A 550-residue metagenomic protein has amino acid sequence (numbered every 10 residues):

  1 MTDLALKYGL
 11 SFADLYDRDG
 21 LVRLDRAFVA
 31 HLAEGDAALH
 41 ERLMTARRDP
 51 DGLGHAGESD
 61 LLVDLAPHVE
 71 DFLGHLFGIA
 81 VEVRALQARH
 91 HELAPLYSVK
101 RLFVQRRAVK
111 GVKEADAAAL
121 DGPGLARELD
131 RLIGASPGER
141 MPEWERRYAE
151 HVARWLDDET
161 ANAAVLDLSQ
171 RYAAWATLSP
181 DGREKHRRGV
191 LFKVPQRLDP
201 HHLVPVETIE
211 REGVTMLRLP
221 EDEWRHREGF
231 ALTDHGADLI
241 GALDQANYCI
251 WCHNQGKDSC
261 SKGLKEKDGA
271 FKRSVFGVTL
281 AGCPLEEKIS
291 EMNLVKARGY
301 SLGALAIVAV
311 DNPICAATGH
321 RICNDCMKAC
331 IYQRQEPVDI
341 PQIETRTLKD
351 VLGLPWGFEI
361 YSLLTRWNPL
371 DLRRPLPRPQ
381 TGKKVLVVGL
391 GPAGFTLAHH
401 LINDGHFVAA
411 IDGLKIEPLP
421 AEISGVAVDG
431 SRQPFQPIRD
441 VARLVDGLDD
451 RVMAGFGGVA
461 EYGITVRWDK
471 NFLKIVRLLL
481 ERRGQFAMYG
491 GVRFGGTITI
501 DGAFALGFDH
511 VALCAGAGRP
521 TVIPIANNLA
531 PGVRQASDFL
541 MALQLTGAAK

Functional and structural regions predicted by a protein language model:
T2-Q380, V428-R482, L513-G532, S537-L540: Ferredoxin-type iron-sulfur electron-transfer modules and their immediate structural context
Q380-A409: N-terminal Rossmann-like FAD-binding beta1-loop-alpha1 element of flavoenzymes
A398-H400, E422, I523-N527: Short amphipathic alpha-helical segments
H406-V426, R432: Glycine-rich FAD pyrophosphate-binding loop
F407-V408, A487, D509: Residue-level detector of anion-binding/catalytic polar loops
R477-T497: A conserved beta-strand/loop element that lines the FAD pocket in flavoprotein oxidoreductases
I498, G502-H510: Core beta-strand elements of the Rossmann-like FAD/NAD(P) dinucleotide-binding domain in flavoenzyme oxidoreductases
A548-K550: Predominantly flavin-linked oxidoreductase catalytic cores and closely associated redox partners
